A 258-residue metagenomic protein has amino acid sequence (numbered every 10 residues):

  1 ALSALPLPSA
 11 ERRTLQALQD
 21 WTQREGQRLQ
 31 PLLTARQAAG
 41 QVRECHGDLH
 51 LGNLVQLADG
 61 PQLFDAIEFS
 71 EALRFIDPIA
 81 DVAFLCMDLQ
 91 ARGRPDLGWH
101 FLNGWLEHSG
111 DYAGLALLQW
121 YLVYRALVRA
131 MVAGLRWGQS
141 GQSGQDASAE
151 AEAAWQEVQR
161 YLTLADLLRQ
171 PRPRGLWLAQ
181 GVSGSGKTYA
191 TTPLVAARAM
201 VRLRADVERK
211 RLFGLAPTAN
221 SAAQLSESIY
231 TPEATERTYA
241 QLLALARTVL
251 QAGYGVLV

Functional and structural regions predicted by a protein language model:
A1-L51, V55-G175: ATP-dependent phospho-/nucleotidyl transfer catalytic cores
W177-A179: Hydrophobic anchor at the beta1->P-loop junction of P-loop NTPases
V182-S183: P-loop (Walker A) phosphate-binding loop of NTP-binding proteins
K187: Conserved lysine of the Walker
T192-Y254: Conserved substrate/cofactor phosphate-moiety recognition/catalytic segment in nucleotide-dependent phosphotransferases
V256-V258: Short catalytic-loop micro-motif centered on adjacent basic/acidic residues
